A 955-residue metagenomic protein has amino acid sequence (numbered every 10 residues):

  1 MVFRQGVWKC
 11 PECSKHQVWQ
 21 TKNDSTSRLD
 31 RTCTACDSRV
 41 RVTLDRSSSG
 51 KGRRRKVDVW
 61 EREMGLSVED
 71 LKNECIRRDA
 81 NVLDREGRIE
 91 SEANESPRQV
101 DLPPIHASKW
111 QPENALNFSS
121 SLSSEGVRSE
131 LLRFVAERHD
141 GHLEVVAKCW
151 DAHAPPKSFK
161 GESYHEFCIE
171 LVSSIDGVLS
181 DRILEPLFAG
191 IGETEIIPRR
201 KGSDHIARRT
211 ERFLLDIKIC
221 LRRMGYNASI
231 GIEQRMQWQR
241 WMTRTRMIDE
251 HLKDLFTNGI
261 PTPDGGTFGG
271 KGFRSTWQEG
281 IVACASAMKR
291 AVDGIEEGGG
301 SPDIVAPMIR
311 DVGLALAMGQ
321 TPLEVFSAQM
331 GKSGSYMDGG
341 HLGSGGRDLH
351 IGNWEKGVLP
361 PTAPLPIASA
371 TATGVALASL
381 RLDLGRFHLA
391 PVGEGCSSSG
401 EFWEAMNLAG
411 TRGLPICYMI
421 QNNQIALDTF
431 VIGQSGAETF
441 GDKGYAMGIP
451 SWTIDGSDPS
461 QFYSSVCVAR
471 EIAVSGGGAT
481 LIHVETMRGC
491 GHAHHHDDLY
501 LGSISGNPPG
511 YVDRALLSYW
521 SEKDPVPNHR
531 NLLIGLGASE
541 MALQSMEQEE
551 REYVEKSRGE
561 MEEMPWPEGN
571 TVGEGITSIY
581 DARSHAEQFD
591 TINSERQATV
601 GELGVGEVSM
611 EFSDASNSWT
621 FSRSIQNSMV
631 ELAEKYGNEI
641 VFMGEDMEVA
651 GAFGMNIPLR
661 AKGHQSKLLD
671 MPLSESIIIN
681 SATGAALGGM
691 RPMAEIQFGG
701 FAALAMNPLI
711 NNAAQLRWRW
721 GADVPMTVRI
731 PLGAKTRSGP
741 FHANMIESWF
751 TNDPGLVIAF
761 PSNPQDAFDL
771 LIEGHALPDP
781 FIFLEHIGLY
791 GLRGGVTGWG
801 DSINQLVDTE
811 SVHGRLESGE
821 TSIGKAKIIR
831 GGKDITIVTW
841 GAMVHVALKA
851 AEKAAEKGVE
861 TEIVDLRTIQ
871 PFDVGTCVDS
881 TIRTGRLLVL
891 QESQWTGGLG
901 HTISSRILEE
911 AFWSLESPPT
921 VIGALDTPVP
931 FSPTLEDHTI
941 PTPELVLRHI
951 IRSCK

Functional and structural regions predicted by a protein language model:
R4-G6, L29-T32: Short metal-coordination and nucleic-acid-contact micro-motifs, chiefly zinc-binding Cys/His arrays
C10-C13, C33-C36: Short cysteine-rich clusters marking metal-coordination/redox-active sites
T21-D30: Short linker/helix segments within small regulatory modules
D37-R54: Short metal-binding segments enriched for Cys and/or His
E86, E90-V282, G298, C490-K662 (+1 more regions): Conserved acidic/glycine
Q111-P112, F118-S119, S123-G126, L131 (+6 more regions): Glycine-rich ThDP/TPP pyrophosphate-binding loop and its adjacent helix/strand module within ThDP-dependent enzymes
T267-R412, F430-A437, G441, A446-G448 (+1 more regions): Cofactor-binding active-site loop characterized by glycine-rich and histidine/acidic residues
A283, K356-Q424, I454-I472, V641-D723 (+2 more regions): Thiamine diphosphate
